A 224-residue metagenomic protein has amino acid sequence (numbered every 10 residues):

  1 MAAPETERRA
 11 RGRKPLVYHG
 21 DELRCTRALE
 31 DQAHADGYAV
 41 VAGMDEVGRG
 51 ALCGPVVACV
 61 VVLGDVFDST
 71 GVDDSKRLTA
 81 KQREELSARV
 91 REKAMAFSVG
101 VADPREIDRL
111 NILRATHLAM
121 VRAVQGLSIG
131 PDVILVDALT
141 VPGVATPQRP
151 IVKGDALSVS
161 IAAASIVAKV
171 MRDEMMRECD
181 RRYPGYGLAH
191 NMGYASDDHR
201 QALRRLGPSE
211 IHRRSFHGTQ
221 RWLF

Functional and structural regions predicted by a protein language model:
M1-F224: RNase H-like, Mg2+-dependent phosphodiesterase core, and more generally RNA phosphate-backbone-engaging helix-loop
